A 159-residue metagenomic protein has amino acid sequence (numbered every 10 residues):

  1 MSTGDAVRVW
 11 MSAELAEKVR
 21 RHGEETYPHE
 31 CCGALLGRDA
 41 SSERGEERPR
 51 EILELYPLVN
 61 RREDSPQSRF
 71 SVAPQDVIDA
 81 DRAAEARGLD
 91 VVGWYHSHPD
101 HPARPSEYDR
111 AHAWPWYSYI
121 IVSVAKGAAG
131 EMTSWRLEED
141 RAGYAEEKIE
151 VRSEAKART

Functional and structural regions predicted by a protein language model:
M1-V91, P99-T159: Conserved beta-strand-loop surface patch within small alpha/beta domains used for substrate/adaptor or ligand engagement
W94: Conserved, mostly hydrophobic/aromatic
